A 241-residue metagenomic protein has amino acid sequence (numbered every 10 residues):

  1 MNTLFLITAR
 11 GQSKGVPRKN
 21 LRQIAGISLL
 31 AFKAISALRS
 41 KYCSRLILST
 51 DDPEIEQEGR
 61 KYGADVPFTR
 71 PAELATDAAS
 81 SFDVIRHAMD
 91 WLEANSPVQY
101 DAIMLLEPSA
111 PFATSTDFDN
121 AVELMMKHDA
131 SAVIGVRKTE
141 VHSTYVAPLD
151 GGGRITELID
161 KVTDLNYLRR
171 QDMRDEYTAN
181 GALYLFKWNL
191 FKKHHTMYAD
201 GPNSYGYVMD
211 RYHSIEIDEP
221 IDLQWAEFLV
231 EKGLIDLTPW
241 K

Functional and structural regions predicted by a protein language model:
M1-P17: N-terminal nucleotide-binding beta1-loop-alpha1 segment
R22-Q23, L48, L105, I215: Conserved SAM-binding loop
L29-R45: A short, N-terminal amphipathic alpha-helix
Y42, Y62-A64, G151: Short, structured coil segments at secondary-structure junctions
C43, V98-Y100, D129-A130: Short, high-confidence coil segments that cap the C-terminus of an alpha-helix and link into the following beta-strand
P53-M104, F112-T116, N120: Short phosphate-binding loop-to-helix
D83, P111-P202, Y207-V208: Conserved core of the sugar-phosphate nucleotidyltransferase
Y207-K241: Hydrophobic helical membrane-anchoring modules
